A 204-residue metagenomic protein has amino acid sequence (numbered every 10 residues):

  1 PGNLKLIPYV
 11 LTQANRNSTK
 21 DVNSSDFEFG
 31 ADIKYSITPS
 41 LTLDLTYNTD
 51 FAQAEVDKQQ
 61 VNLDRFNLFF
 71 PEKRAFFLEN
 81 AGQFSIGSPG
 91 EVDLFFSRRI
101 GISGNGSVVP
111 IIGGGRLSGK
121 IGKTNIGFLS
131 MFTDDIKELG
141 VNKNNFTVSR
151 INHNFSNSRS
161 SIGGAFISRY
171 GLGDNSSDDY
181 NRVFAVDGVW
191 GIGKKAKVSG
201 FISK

Functional and structural regions predicted by a protein language model:
L4, L41-L43, K123-F128, N157-G163 (+1 more regions): Repeated loop/turn-to-beta-strand initiation elements of outer-membrane beta-barrel proteins
K5, Y9, G30-A31, G114-R116 (+3 more regions): Membrane-embedded beta-strand positions in outer-membrane beta-barrel channels/transporters
V10-R16, T49-Q53, I121-K123, S130-I136 (+2 more regions): Transmembrane beta-strands of outer-membrane beta-barrel pores
S18-V22, I100-G106, D135-G140, G171-S177: Outer-membrane beta-barrel domain signature
N23-F29, V109-G113, K120, N142-T147 (+1 more regions): Residues that define the transmembrane beta-barrel architecture of outer-membrane proteins
Y35, G119-I121, N152-F155, W190-I192: Residue-level signature of outer-membrane beta-barrel architecture
Q53-K73, F77-A81, S85-S88, F166-Y180 (+1 more regions): Outer-membrane beta-barrel translocator/channel fold
F77-V108: Flexible glycine-rich, low-complexity coil/linker segments exposed to the extracellular/periplasmic environment
